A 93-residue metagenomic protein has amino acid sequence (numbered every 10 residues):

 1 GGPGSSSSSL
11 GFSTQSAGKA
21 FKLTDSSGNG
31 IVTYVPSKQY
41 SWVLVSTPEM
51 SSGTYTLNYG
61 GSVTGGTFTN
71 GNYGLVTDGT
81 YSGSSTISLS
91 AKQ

Functional and structural regions predicted by a protein language model:
G1-Q93: A composition-driven surface/loop motif
